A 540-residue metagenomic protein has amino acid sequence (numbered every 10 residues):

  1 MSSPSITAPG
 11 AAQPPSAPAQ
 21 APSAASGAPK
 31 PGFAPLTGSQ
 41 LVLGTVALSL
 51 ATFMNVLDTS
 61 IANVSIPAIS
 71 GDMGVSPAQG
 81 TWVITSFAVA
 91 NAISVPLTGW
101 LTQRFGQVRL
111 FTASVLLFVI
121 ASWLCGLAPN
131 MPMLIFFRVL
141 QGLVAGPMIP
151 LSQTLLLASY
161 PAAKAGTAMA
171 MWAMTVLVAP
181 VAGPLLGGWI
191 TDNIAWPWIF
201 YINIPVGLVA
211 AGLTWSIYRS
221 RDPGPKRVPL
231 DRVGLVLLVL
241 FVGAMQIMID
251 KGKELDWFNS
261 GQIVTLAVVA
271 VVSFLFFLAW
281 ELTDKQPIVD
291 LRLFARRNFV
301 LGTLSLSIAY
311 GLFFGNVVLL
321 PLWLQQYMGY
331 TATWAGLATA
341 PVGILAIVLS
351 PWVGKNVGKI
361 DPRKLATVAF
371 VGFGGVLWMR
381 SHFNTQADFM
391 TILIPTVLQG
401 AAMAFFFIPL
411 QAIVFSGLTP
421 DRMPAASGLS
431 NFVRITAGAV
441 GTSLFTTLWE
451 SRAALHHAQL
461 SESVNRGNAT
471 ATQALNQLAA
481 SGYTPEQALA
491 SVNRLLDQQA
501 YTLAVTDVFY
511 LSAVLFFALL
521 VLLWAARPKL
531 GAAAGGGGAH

Functional and structural regions predicted by a protein language model:
P9-P18, S23-K30, A34, Q79 (+4 more regions): Hydrophobic transmembrane architecture of multi-pass small-molecule transporters
S39-Q103, V108-F111, L116, S122 (+10 more regions): Transmembrane core module of solute transporters
W123-L127, A211-S216, L275-A279, W378-S381 (+4 more regions): Membrane-embedded alpha-helical segments of multi-pass transporters/permeases
A145-M174: Cytoplasmic helix-loop-helix junction between adjacent transmembrane helices in 12-TM secondary transporters
P150, M171, V176, P180-G188 (+4 more regions): Glycine/proline-centered helix-kink
M171-T175, S305, L429-V433: Hydrophobic alpha-helical segments of secondary membrane carriers
P205-P223, V239-K251, V269-T283, L520-R527: C-terminal membrane-cytosol helix-exit motif in multi-pass small-molecule transporters
V206-M245, Q262, V289-A295, A454-A480 (+1 more regions): Central mid-sequence intracellular linker of multi-pass
